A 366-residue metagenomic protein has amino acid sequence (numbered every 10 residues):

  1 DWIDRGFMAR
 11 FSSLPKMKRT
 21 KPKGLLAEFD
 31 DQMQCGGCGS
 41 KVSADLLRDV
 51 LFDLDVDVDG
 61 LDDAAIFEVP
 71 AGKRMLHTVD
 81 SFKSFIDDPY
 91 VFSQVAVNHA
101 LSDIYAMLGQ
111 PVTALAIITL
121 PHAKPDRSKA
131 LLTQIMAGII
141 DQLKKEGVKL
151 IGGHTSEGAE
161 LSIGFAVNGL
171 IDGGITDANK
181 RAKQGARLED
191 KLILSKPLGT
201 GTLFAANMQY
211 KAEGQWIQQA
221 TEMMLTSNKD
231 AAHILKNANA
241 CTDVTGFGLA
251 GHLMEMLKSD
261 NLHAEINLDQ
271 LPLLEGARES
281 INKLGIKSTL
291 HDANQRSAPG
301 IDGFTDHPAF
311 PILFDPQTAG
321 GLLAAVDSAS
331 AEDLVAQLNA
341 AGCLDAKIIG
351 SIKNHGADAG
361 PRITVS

Functional and structural regions predicted by a protein language model:
D1-M17: C-terminal, flexible cofactor-proximal segment of oxidoreductases
T20-M107, R187-L192, C343-L344, S351: N-terminal glycine-rich phosphate/pyrophosphate-binding loops that anchor nucleotide-derived ligands and cofactors
C38, I66, A100, L108 (+8 more regions): Buried hydrophobic positions in well-ordered alpha/beta secondary-structure cores of metabolic enzymes
L46-D49, K124-K149, S156-L161, F247-S366: Glycine-/charge-enriched secondary-structure boundary and capping motifs
D55-V56, A64-F67, S102-Y105, I139-I140 (+6 more regions): A generic local secondary-structure boundary/capping motif
A71-H77, S81-S84, Q110-A212, G350-K353: Glycine-rich anion-binding loops of enzyme active sites
P89-L115, Q134-K145, T226-N237, T242-V244 (+2 more regions): Small-aliphatic-rich amphipathic alpha-helix that forms the alpha element of a beta-alpha
A166-K180, Q215-K236: Active-site glycine-rich loop that binds ribose-phosphate moieties when present
